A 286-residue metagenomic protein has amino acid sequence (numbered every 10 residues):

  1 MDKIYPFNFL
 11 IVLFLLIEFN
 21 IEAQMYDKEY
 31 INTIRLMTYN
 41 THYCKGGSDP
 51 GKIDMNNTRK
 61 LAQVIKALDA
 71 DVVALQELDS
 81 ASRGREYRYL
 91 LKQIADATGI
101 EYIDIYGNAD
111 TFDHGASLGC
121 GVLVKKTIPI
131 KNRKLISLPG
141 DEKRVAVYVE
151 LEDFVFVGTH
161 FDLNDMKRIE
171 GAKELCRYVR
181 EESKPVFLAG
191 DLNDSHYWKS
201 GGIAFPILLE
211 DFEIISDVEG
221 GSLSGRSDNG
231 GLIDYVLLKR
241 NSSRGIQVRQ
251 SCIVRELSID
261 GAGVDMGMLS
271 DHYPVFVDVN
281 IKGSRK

Functional and structural regions predicted by a protein language model:
D2-F9, I17-A97, F112-D113, N280-K286: N-terminal, active-site-proximal structural segment of metallo-dependent hydrolase catalytic domains
Q24-M25, K134-L135, R177-F187, D194-K286: Metal-dependent phosphoester-hydrolase catalytic domains
T33-S48, N132, Y148, D153-D162: Active-site-proximal beta-strand elements of phosphoester/diester hydrolases
I34-T41, L61-Y87, F156-T159, G171-S200 (+2 more regions): Active-site beta-strand/loop signature of hydrolases that rely on acidic residues for catalysis
Y43-G47, S80-R83, F112, N164-K167 (+3 more regions): Active-site environment of divalent metal-dependent phosphoester hydrolases
N56, K60-Q63, A67, Y89 (+6 more regions): Extracytoplasmic/secreted proteins, especially bacterial periplasmic and envelope-associated proteins
V72, L78-F154, R249-I253: Structured beta-strand-rich core segments of catalytic domains in phosphoester-bond hydrolases
A74-Q76, I103-G107, F187-D191, I214-E219: Active-site neighborhood of phospho(di)ester-bond hydrolases with catalytic His/Asp-centered motifs
